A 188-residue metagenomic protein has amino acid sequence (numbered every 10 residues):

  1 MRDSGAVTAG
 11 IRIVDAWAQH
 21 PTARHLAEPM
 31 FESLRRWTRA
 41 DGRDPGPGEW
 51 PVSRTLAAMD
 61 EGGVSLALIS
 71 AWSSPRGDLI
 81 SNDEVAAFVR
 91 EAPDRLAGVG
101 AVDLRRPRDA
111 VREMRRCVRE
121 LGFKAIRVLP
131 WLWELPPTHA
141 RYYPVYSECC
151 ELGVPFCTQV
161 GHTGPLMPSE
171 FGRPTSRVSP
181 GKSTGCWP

Functional and structural regions predicted by a protein language model:
R2-R141, E148: Mid-domain alpha/beta scaffold segments of enzyme catalytic cores
L121-A125, L135-P188: Catalytic pocket-lining loop regions of alpha/beta-barrel enzymes, especially the amidohydrolase/enolase/GH5 lineages
